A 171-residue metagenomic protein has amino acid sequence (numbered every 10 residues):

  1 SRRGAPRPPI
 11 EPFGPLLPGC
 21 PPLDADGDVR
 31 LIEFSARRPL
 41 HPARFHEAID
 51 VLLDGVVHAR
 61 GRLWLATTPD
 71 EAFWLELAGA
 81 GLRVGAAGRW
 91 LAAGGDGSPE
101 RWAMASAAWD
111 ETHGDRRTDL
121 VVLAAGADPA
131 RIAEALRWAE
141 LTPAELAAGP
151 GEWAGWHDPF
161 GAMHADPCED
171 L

Functional and structural regions predicted by a protein language model:
S1-T112, L146-L171: C-terminal accessory "lid"/substrate-recognition subdomains
H113, T118-A162: Well-ordered alpha/beta subsegment
